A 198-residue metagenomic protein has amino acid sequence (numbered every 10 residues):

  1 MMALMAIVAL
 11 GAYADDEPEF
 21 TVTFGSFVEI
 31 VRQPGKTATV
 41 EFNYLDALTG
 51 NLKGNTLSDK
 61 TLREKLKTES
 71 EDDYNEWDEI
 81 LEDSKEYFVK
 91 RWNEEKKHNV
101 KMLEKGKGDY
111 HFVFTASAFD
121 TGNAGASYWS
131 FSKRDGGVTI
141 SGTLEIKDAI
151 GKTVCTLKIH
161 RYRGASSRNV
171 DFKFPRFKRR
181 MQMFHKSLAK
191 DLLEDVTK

Functional and structural regions predicted by a protein language model:
M1-T21: Bacterial Sec-dependent N-terminal signal peptides
A14-E86, L193-K198: A structural "domain/chain start" motif
D15-R32, I150-K198: C-terminal/domain-edge helix-coil "capping" segments
D16-T21, V100-V154, G164-D171, P175: Surface-exposed short loop/turn segments
F42-A47, T115-T121, I159-Y162: Generic short beta-strand segments
A47-T49, G54-L66, A149-N169: Short acidic, glycine/tyrosine-flanked loop/strand segments centered on an H-E-D-like triad
D72, E76-S84, G136, K173-F184: Extracytoplasmic/periplasmic, Sec-exported soluble proteins
L81, K85-V89, N93, Q182-A189 (+1 more regions): Extracytoplasmic/secreted envelope proteins and their assembly/folding machinery, especially bacterial periplasmic
